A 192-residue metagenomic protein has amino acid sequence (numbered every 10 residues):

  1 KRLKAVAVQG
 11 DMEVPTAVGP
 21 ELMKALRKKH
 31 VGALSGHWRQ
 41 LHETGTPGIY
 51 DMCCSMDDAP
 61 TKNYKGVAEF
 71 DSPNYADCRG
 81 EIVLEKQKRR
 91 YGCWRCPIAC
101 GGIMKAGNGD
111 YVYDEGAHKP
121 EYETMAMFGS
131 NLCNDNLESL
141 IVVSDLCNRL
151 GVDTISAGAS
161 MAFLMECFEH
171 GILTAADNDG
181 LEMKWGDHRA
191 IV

Functional and structural regions predicted by a protein language model:
K1-V192: Intrinsically disordered, low-complexity segments enriched in small residues
